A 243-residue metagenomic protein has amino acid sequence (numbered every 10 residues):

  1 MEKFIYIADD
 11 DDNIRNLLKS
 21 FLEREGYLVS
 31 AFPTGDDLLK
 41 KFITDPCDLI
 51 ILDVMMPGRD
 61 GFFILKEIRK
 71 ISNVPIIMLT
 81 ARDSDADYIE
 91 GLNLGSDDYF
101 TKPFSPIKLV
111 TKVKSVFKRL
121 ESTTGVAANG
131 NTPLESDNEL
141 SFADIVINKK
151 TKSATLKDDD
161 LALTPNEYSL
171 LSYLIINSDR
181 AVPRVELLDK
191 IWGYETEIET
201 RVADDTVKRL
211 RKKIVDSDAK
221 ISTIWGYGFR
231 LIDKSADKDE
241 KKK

Functional and structural regions predicted by a protein language model:
F4, S115-A181, V185, D237-K243: Short, Lys/Arg-enriched segments at the junction into DNA-binding effector domains of transcriptional regulators
N16-R24: Charged docking surfaces used in two-component/phosphorelay signaling
G26-P33, K41: Short hydrophobic/Thr-rich beta-strand motif most characteristic of the beta2 strand and flanking loop of CheY-like
T34, D60-F63: Acidic catalytic/metal-coordinating carboxylates
D45-I51: Active-site beta3 strand of CheY-like receiver
V54-M55, R82: The short loop immediately C-terminal to the conserved phospho-acceptor aspartate in CheY-like receiver
K66, K70, P75-S141: Basic, amphipathic DNA-recognition helix from helix-turn-helix-like DNA-binding domains
S153-D218, T223-Y227: Positively charged, aromatic-enriched patches within helix-turn-helix-type DNA-binding elements, predominantly
